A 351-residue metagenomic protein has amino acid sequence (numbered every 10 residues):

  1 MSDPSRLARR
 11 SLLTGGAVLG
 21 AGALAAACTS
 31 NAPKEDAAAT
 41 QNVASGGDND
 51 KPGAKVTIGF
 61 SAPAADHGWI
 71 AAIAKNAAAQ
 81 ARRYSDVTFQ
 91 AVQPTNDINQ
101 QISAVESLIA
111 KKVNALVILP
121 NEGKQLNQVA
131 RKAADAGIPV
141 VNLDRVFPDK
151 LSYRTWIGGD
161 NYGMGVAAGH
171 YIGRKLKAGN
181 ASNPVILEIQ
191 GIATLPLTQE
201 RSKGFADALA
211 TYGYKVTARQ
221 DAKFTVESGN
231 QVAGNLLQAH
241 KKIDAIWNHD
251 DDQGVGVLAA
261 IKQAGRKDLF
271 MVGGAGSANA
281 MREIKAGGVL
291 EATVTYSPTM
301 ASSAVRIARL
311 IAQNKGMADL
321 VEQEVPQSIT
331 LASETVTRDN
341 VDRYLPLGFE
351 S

Functional and structural regions predicted by a protein language model:
M1-L7, G15-A26: N-terminal secretory signal peptides
C28-A37: Bacterial lipoprotein signal-peptidase II cleavage site
D36-V56, I189-A193, L197, L209 (+1 more regions): Hinge/cleft segment of the Venus flytrap/periplasmic-binding protein
V43-G46, D50-N76, Q80, Y84 (+7 more regions): Extracytoplasmic "Venus flytrap"
Q101, I157-N183, S228-N230, G276-M281 (+1 more regions): Hydrophobic alpha-helical segments within soluble ligand-binding/sensing domains
I118-A134, F205, A218, A222-R282: Hydrophobic alpha-helical
K124, Q128-G163, S182-V185, S277-K285 (+1 more regions): Flexible loop/hinge segments that line or gate small-molecule binding clefts
R266, F270-E334: Flexible loop/turn connectors
